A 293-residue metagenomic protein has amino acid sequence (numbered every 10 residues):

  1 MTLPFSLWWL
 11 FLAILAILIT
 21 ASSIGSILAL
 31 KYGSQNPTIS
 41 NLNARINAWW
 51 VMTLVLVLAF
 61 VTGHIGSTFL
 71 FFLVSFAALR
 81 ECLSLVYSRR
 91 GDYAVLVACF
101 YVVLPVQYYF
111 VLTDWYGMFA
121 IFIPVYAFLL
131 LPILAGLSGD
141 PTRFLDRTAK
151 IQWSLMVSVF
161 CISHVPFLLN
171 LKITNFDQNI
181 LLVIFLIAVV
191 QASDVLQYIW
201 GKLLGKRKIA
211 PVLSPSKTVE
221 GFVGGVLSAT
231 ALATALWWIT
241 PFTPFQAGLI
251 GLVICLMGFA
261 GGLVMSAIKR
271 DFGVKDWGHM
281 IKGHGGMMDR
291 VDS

Functional and structural regions predicted by a protein language model:
M1-V253: Membrane-embedded alpha-helical bundles of polytopic integral membrane proteins
V159, S193, G261, M288-S293: Membrane-embedded alpha-helical segments of transport systems, primarily multispan ion/solute transporters
S216-V223, H279-S293: Divalent-cation-assisted or electrostatically stabilized phosphate/pyrophosphate-binding catalytic cores
V264-K282: Interfacial helix-loop-helix junctions of multi-pass membrane proteins
